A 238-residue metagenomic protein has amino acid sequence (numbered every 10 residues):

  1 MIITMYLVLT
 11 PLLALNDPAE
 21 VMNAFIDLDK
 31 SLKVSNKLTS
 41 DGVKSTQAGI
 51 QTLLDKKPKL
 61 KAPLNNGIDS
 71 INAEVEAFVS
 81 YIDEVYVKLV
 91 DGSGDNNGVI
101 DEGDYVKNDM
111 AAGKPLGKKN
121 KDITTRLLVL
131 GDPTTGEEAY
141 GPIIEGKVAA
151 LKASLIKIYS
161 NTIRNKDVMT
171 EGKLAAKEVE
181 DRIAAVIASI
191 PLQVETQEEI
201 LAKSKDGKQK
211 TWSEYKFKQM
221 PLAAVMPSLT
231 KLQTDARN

Functional and structural regions predicted by a protein language model:
M1-V8: N-terminal Sec-pathway targeting helices
V8-N36: Transmembrane signal-anchor/signal-peptide helices with a preference for the extracytoplasmic
P11, L32, K57-L64, I68 (+3 more regions): Alpha-helical rod/repeat scaffolding segments in eukaryotic adaptors/tethers and long-chain four-helix cytokines
N23, K30, A48, A73 (+4 more regions): Extended alpha-helical stalk/coiled-coil segments
V43-L174: Post-signal peptide N-terminal segment of secreted/secretory-pathway proteins
K147, A153-N238: Extended, domain-scale alpha-helical bundle/helix-rich regions
